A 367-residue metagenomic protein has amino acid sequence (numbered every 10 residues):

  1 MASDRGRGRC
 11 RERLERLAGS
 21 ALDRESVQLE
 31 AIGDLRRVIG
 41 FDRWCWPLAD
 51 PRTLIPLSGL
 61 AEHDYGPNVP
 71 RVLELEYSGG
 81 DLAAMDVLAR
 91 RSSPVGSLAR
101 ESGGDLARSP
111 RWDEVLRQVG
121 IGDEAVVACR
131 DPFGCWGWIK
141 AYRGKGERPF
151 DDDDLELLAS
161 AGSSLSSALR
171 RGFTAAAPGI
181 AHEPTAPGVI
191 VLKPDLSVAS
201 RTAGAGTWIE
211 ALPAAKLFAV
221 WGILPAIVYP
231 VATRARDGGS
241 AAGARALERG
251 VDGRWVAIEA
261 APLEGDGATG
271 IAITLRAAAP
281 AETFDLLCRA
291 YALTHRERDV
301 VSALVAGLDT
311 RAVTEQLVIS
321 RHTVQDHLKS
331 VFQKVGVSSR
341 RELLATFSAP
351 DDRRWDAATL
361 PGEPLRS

Functional and structural regions predicted by a protein language model:
A2-D153, L157, S163, S167 (+2 more regions): Regulatory input/activation interfaces that engage signals or partners
L169-P184: Short alpha-helical interdomain "coupling" segment at the junction between an upstream regulatory sensor module
T185-E248: PAS-family sensory domains
I227-P280: PAS-family sensory/regulatory modules and their coupling/dimerization elements
T294, A306-E342, R366-S367: Recognition helix of helix-turn-helix DNA-binding domains
R296-V300: The N-cap/first-turn positions of alpha helices within or immediately adjacent to helix-turn-helix DNA-binding domains
R340-D351: Short, basic, alpha-helical segments at the C-terminal edge of helix-turn-helix-like DNA-binding modules
A349-S367: …primarily DNA-binding HTH/wHTH and HhH modules…
